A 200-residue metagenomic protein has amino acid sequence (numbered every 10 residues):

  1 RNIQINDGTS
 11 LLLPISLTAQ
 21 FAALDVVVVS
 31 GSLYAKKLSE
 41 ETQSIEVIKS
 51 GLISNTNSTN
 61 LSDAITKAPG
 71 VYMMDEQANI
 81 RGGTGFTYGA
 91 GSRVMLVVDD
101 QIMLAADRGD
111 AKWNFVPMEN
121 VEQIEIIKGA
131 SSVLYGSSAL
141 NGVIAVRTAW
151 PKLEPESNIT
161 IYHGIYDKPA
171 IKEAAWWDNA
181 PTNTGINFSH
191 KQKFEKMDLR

Functional and structural regions predicted by a protein language model:
R1-N2: A short, solvent-exposed beta-strand micro-motif common in secreted/extracellular proteins
N6-S54: Short, acidic, small-residue-rich periplasmic hinge/interaction motif at the N-terminus of Gram-negative outer-membrane
G8-L12, L24, E40-Q43, A68 (+6 more regions): Extracytoplasmic
L17-A19, G31-L33, G82-T84, V98-D100 (+3 more regions): Flexible glycine-/small-residue-rich
Y34-K36, S54, F86-T87, M103-L104 (+1 more regions): Short beta-strands and strand-coil junctions in structured, solvent-facing domains, enriched
S62-Q101, A105: Extracytoplasmic beta-strand/coil segments of soluble accessory domains associated with Gram-negative outer-membrane
Q101-G129: Short acidic/polar hinge/loop motifs at secondary-structure boundaries that mediate gating or recognition
A105-A106, N120-E122, V133-A145, W150-R200: Outer-membrane beta-barrel translocator/receptor signature
